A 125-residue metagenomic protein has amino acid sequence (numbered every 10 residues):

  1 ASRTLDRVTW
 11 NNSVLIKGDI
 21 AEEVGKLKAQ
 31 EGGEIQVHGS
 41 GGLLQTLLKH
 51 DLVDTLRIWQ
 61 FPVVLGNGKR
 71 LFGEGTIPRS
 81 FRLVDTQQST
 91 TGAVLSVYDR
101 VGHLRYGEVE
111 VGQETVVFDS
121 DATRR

Functional and structural regions predicted by a protein language model:
A1-R125: Enzymes that bind and transform nitrogen-containing heteroaromatic metabolites
